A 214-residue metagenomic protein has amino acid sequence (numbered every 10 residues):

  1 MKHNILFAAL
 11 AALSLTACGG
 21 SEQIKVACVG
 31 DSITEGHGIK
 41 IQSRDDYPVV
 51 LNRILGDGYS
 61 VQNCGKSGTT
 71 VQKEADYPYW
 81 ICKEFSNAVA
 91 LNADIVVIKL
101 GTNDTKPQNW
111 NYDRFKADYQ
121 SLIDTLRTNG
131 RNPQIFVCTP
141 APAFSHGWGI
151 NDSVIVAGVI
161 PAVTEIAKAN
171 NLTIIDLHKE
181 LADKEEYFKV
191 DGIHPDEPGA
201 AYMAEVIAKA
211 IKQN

Functional and structural regions predicted by a protein language model:
M1-N4: Positively charged n-region of N-terminal signal peptides that target proteins for export
T16-A17: C-terminal motif of bacterial Sec signal peptides marking the signal peptidase cleavage site
Q23-A27, I33-Q120, F144-H146, V154: Conserved SGNH/GDSL esterase-like catalytic core that processes O-acyl groups on lipids and polysaccharides
V29-G30, C138: Short hydrophobic segments within beta-strands
I39, Y77, A141-N214: Catalytic His-Asp segment of secreted/periplasmic serine-dependent ester chemistry enzymes
L55, N129-R131, N170: Helix C-cap/helix->beta junction micro-motif
K99-N103, T125-A157: Active-site segments of SGNH/GDSL-like serine hydrolases that catalyze O-acetyl group transfer/hydrolysis on lipids
R114-A117, S121-T125, G158-E165: Alpha-helical scaffolding segments of alpha/beta enzyme cores, especially the outer helices of TIM-barrel or partial
